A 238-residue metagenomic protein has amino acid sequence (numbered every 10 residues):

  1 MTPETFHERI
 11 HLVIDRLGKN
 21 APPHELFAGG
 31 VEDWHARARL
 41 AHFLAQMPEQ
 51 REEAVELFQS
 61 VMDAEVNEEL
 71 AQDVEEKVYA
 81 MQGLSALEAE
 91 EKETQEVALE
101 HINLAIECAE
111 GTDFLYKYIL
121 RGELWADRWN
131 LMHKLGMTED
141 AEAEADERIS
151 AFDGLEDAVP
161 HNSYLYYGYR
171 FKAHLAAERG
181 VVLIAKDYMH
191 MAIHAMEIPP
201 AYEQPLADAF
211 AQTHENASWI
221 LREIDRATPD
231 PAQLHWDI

Functional and structural regions predicted by a protein language model:
M1-E56, V61-V66, S218-I238: N-terminal alpha-helical interaction modules that lie
T2, F6, I10-D15, H42-A54 (+5 more regions): Short coil/turn connectors between adjacent alpha-helices in alpha-solenoid helical repeat scaffolds
E8-H11, R39, F43, V74 (+9 more regions): "A position-specific structural signal for the A-helix of alpha-solenoid helical repeats
P22-E32, M62-K77, E91, E107-R121 (+2 more regions): Flexible helix-coil transition and linker loops at the boundaries of alpha-helical arrays
G29, Q46, Q50, M62 (+13 more regions): Alpha-helical tetratricopeptide repeat
I102, Y118-K134, E147: Eukaryotic tandem repeat interaction scaffolds
I149-S150, L183-P200: TPR/TPR-like (Sel1-like) alpha-helical repeat modules
